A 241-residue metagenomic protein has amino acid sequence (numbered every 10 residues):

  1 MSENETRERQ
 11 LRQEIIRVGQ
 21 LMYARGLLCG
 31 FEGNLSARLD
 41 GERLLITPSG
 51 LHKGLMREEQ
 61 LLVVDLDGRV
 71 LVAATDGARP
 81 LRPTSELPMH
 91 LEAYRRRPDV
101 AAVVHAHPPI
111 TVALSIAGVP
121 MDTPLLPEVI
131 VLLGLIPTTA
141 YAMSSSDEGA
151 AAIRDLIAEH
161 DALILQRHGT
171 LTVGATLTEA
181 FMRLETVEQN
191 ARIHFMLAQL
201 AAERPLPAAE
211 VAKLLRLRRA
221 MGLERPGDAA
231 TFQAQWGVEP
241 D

Functional and structural regions predicted by a protein language model:
M1-D241: Glycine-rich flexible loops
